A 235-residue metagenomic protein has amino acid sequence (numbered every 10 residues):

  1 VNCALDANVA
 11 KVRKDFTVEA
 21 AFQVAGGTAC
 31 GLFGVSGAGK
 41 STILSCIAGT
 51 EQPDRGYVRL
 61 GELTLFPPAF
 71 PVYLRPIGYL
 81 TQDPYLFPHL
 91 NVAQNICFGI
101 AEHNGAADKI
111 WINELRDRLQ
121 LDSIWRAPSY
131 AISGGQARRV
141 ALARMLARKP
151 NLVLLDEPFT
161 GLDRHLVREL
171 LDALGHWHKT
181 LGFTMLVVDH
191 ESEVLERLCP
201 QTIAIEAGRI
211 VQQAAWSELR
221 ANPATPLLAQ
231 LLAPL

Functional and structural regions predicted by a protein language model:
A48: Helix-to-loop junction immediately C-terminal to a conserved catalytic motif
T64-G78, E102, L219-P223: ABC ATPase NBD coupling module
A107-I124: Conserved ABC ATPase "signature" region
P128-I132, Q136: Conserved ABC ATPase signature
A147-N151: A short, proline-enriched helix->beta-strand linker immediately N-terminal to the Walker B motif in ABC-type P-loop
V153-D156: Catalytic Walker B motif of ABC-type/P-loop ATPase nucleotide-binding domains
